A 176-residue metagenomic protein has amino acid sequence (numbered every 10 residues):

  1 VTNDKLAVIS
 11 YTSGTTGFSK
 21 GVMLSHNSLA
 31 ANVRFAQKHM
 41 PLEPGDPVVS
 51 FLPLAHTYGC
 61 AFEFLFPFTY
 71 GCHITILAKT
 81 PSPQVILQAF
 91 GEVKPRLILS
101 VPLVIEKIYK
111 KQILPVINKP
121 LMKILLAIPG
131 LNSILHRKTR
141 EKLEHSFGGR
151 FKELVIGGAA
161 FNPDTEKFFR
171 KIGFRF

Functional and structural regions predicted by a protein language model:
V1-Y11, F18, P41-P47: Conserved pre-ATP/AMP-binding loop-to-beta segment of ANL
A7-A31: Conserved AMP-binding A3 loop
G14-T15, G71, G158: Conserved G/P- and acidic residue-centered "switch" motifs that form tight phosphate/ATP-binding loops in soluble
T16, I108, D164: Glycine/Thr-rich phosphate-binding loops of Rossmann-like dinucleotide-binding domains
A30-P47, L54-K142, R150, K171-R175: Conserved AMP-binding/adenylation subdomain of ANL enzymes
L103, G157-T165, F174: Conserved A3 ("GATE") glycine/threonine-rich loop of ANL adenylate-forming enzymes
